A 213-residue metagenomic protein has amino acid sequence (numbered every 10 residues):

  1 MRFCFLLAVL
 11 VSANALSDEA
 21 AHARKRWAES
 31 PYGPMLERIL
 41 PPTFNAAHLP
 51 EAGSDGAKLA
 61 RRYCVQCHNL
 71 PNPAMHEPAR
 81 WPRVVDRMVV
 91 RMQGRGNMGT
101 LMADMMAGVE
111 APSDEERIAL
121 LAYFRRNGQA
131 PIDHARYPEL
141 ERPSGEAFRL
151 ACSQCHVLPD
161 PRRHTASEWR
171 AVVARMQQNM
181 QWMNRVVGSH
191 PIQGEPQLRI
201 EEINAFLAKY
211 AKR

Functional and structural regions predicted by a protein language model:
M1-L6: Sec-dependent signal peptide recognition, specifically the positively charged N-region followed immediately by
D18-H22, P78-N127, M180, N184: Extended, hydrophobic interaction surfaces within ordered domains
A23-K58, R126-A147: Electrostatic cytochrome c docking/interface patches
D55-A57, N69-G94, Q154-W182: Gly/Gly-Pro-rich "capping" loops immediately C-terminal to redox-active cysteine motifs in periplasmic/lumenal
R61-L70, L120, F148-P159, I203: The canonical Cys-X-X-Cys-His
P71-H76, R126-E139, L158-S167, K209-R213: Inter-heme linker and motif-flanking segments adjacent to c-type heme-binding CXXCH motifs in c-type cytochromes
M106-A135, H190-R213: C-terminal capping alpha-helices of c-type cytochrome domains
